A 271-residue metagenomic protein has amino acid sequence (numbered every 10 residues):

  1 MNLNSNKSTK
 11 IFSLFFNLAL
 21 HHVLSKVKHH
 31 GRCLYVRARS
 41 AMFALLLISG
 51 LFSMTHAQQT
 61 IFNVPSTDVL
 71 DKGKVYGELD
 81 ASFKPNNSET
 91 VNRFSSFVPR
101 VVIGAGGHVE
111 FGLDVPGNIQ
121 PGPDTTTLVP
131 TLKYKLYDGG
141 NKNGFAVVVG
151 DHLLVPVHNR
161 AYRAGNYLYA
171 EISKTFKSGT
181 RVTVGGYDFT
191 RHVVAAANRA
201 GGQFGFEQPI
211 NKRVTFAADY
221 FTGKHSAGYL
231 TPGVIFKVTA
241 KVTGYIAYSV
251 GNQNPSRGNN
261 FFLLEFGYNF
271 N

Functional and structural regions predicted by a protein language model:
M1-Q59: Cleavable N-terminal export/targeting peptides
H56-H192, F206-T215, D219-K224, G228-N271: Transmembrane beta-barrel domains of Gram-negative outer membranes and organellar outer membranes
G165, N198-G201: Charged helix-capping and loop-helix junction motifs
